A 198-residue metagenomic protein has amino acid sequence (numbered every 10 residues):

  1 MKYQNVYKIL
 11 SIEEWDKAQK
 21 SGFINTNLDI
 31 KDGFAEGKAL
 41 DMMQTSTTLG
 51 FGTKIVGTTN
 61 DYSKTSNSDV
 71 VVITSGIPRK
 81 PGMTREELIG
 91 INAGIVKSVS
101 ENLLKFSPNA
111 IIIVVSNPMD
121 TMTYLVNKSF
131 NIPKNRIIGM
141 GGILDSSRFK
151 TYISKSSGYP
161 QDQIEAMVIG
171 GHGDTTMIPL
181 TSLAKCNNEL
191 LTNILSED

Functional and structural regions predicted by a protein language model:
Y3-V6, W15-A18, L28-S68: Conserved N-terminal Rossmann-fold NAD(P) cofactor-binding segment
L10: Conserved "HGTGT" condensation-loop signature of ketosynthase/thiolase-family condensing enzymes that catalyze
Q19, Q44, V126-N135, S154-G158: Short, surface-exposed basic-aromatic patches at helix termini and helix-loop junctions that form
I24-T26: Short beta-strand element of Class I
A35, V71, I113: Residue-level signature of catalytic and energy-coupling elements of molecular machines, predominantly ATP/GTP-dependent
T47-A110: Rossmann-like NAD(P)-binding element
T84-K150: Rossmann-like NAD(P)(H) cofactor-binding subdomain of soluble oxidoreductases
R136-D198: Active-site-lining helix/loop region of Rossmann-like oxidoreductase modules
